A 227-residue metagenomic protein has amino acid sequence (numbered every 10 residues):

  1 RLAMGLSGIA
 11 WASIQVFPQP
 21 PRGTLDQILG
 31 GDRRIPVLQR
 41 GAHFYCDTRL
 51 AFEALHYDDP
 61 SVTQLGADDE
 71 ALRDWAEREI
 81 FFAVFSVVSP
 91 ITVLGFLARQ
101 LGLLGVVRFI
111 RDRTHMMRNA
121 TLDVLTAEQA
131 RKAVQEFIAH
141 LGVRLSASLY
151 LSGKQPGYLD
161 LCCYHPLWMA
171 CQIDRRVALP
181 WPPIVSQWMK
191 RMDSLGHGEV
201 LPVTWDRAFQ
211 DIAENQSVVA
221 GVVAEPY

Functional and structural regions predicted by a protein language model:
R1-R108, Y227: GST-like domain detector, emphasizing the conserved glutathione-binding G-site in the N-terminal thioredoxin-like
F17, L101, D123-T126, V203-Q210: General structural signal for secondary-structure boundaries
T63-L65, G153, L201: Short, hydrophobic secondary-structure boundary micro-motifs
I80-S194, N215-Q216, G221-P226: GST-like fold's C-terminal all-alpha helical module
D193-E214: Cytosolic, positively charged, low-complexity intrinsically disordered regions immediately flanking transmembrane
